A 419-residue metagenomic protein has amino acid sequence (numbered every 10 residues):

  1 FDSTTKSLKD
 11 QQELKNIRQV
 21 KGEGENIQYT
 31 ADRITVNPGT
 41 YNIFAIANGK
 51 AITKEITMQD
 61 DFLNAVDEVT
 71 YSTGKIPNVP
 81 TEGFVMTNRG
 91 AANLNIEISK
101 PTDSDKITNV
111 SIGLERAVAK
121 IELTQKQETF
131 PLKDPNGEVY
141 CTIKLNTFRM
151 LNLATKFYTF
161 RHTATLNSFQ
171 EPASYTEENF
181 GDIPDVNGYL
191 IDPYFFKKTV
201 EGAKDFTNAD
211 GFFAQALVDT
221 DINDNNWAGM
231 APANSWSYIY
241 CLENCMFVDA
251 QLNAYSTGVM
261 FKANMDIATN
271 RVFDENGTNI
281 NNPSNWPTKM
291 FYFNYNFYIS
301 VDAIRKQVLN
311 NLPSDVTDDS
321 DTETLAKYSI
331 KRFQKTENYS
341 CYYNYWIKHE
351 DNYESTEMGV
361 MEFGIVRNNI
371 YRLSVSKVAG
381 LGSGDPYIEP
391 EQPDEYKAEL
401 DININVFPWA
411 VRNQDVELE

Functional and structural regions predicted by a protein language model:
F1-E55, T124, E128-R367, R372 (+1 more regions): Tryptophan-paired
L14-K21, A51-N109: Structured interaction patches on ligand/partner-binding surfaces of diverse proteins
E55-I76, D321, I402-E419: Low-complexity, repetitive regions of proteins mediating host interaction that are extracellular, surface-exposed
R116-E122: Contiguous beta-strand segments within globular domains
V360-R367, R372, S383-E419: C-terminal functional modules
